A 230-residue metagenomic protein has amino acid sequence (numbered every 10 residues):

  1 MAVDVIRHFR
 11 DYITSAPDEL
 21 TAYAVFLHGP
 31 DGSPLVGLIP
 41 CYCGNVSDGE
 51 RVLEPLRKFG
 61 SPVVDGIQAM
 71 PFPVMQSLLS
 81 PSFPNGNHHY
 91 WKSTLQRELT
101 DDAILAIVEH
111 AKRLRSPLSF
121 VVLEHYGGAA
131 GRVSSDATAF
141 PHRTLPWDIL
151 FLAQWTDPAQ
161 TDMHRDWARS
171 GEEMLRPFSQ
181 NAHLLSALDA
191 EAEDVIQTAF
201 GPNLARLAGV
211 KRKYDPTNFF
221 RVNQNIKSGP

Functional and structural regions predicted by a protein language model:
M1-P230: Soluble FAD-dependent oxygen oxidases
